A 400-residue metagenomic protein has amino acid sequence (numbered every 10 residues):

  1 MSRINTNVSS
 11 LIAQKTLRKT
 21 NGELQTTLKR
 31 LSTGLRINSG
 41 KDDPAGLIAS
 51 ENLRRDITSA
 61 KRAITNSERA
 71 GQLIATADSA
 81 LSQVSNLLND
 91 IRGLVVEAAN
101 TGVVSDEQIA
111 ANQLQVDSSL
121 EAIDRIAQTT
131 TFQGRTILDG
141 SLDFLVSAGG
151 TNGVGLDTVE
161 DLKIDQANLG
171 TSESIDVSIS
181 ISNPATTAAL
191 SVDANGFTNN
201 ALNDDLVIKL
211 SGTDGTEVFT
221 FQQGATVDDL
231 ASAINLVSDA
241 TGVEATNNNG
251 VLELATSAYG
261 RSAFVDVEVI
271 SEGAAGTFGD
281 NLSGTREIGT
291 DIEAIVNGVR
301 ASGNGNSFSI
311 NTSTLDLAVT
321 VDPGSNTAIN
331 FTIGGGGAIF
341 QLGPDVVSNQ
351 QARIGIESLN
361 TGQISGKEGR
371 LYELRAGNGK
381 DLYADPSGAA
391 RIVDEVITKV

Functional and structural regions predicted by a protein language model:
M1-V400: Primary detection of the long, small/polar-rich alpha-helical "axial" segments characteristic of bacterial flagellar
